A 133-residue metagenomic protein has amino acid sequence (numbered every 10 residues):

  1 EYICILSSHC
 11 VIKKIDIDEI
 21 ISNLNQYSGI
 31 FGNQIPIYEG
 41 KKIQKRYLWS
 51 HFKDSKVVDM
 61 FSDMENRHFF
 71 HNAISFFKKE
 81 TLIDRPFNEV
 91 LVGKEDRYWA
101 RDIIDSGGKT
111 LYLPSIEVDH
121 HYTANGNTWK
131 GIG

Functional and structural regions predicted by a protein language model:
Y2-V11: Short beta-strand-to-loop acidic/aromatic patch adjacent to the donor-nucleotide binding site
I5, I30-Q34, L113-P114, H121: Short glycine/serine/threonine-enriched helix-capping/active-site loop that flanks the nucleotide-sugar donor pocket
V11-K45: Conserved donor NDP-sugar-binding/catalytic core segment of glycosyltransferases
V57-F77, V92: A recurrent flexible, glycine/aromatic-enriched loop bordering the glycosyltransferase active site that acts as
F76, E80-I83, E117: Short, well-ordered alpha-helical scaffold segment located in the soluble/lumenal catalytic or ligand-binding core
V92-W99: Acidic donor-binding loop at a coil-to-helix junction in glycosyltransferase catalytic cores that engages
D102-I104: Hydrophobic residues within well-ordered alpha-helices
S106-G131: Active-site donor/metal-binding and catalytic loop motifs of nucleotide-sugar-dependent glycosylation enzymes
